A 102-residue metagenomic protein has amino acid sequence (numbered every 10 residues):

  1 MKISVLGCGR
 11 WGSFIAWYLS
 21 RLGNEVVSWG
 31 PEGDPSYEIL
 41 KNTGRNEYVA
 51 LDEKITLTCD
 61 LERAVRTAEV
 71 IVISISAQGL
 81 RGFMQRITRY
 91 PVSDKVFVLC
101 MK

Functional and structural regions predicted by a protein language model:
M1-L51, I55-C59: NAD(P)+-binding Rossmann beta1-loop-alpha1 motif at the extreme N-terminus of oxidoreductases
S20, T58, E69-V70, I87: Generic alpha-helical hydrophobic packing signal
P31, E62, A77-Q78: Short, surface-exposed acidic/glycine-rich loop or hinge patches that mediate macromolecular interfaces
Y37-G44, A68-Q78: Short, mixed-charge, low-aromatic patches
L57-L61, S93-K95: Short amphipathic alpha-helical segments, especially helix-boundary/capping motifs
A64-R66: A short, aliphatic-rich alpha-helical micro-motif
V70-K102: Rossmann-like NAD(P)(H) cofactor-binding subdomain of soluble oxidoreductases
